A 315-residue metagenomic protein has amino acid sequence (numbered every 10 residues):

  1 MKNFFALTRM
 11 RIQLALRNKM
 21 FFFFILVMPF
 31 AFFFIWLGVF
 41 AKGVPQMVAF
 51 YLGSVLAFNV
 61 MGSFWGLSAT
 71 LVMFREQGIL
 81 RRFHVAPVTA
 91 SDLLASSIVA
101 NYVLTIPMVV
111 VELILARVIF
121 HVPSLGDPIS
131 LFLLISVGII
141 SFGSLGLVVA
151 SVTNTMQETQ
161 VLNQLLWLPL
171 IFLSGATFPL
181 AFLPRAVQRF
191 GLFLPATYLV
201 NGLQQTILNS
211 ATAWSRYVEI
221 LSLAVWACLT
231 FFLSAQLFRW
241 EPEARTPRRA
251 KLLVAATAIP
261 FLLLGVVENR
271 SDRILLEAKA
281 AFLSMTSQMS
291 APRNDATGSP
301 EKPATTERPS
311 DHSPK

Functional and structural regions predicted by a protein language model:
K2-R9, F178-I220: Short hydrophobic, aromatic-rich alpha-helical segments embedded in or entering the lipid bilayer of multi-pass
N3, L7-Q77, S91, S97 (+7 more regions): Transmembrane helix-boundary elements of multi-pass transport/secretion proteins, especially ABC-type permease modules
R11, F34, L113-V118, S136 (+3 more regions): Alpha-helical transmembrane segments of multipass membrane proteins
I35-F40, N154-F193, T197, I259-R273: Transmembrane helix segments
Y51-V60, S130-S144, Q164-F172, A255-I259: Small-residue-enriched core segments of transmembrane alpha-helices in multipass membrane transport and channel
Q77-R81, E112, G146: Interfacial helix-capping/hinge residues at the ends of transmembrane alpha-helices
R82-T89: Short helix-to-coil transition segments within interhelical loops that connect adjacent transmembrane helices
S130-T153, S174, V225-S234: Hydrophobic alpha-helical transmembrane segments of polytopic membrane proteins
